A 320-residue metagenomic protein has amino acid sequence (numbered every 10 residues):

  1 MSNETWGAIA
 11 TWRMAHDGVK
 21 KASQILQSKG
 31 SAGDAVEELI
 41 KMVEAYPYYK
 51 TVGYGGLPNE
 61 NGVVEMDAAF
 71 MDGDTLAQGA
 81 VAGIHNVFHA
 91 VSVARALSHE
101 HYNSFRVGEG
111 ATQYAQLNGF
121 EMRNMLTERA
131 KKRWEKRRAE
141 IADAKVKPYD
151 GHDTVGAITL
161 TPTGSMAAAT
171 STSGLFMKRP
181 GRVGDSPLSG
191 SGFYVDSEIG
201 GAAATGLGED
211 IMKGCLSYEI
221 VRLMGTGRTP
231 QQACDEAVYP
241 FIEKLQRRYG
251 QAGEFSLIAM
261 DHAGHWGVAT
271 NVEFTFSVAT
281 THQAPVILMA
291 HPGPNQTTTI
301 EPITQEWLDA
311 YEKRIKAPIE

Functional and structural regions predicted by a protein language model:
M1-E320: Alpha/propeptide regions of enzymes that mature by internal proteolysis
